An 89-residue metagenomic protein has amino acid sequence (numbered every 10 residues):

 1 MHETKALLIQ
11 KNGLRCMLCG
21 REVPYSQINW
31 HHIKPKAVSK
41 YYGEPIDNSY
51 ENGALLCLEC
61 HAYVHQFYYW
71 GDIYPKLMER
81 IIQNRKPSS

Functional and structural regions predicted by a protein language model:
M1-E3, D72-S89: Short, intrinsically disordered terminal segments enriched in charged and Pro/Gly residues
M1-G20, A37, Y41-E51: Short, charged surface segments at domain edges that flank catalytic/cofactor-binding sites
R15, N29, L56: The −1 position to Zn-ligating cysteines in a subset of zinc-ribbon hairpins
G20, K34, H61: Cys/His-coordinated zinc-binding microdomains
V23, Q27, V64: Cys/His-rich microdomains that often coordinate metals
W30, K34-A37: Short basic/aromatic active-site micro-motif
G43-E59, N84-S89: Short Fe-S-cluster ligation motifs
N52-P75: Short Cys/His-centered divalent metal-binding micro-motifs
